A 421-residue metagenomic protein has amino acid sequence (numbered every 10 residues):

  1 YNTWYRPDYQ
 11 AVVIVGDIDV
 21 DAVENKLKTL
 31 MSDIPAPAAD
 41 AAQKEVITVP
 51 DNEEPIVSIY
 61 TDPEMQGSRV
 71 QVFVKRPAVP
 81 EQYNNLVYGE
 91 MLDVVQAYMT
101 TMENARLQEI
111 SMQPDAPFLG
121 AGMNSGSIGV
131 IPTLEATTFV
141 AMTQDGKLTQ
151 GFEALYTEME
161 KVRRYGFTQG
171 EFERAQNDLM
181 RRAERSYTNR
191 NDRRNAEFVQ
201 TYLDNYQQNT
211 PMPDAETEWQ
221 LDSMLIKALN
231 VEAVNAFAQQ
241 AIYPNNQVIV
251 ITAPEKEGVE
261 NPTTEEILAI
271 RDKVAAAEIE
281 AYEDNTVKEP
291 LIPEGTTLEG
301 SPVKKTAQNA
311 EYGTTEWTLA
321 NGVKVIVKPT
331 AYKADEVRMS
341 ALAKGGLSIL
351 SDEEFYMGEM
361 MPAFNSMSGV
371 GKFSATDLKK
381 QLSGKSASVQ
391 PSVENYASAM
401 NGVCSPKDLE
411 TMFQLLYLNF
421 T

Functional and structural regions predicted by a protein language model:
Y1, V57-Y60, S125-I128: Catalytic micro-motifs at enzyme active sites that drive phosphoryl/nucleotidyl and oxygen chemistry
Y1-Q10, D21-A22: A conserved hydrophobic secondary-structure block that centers on an alpha-helix together with its immediately flanking
Y1-Y5, Y282, Y332, Y417: Aromatic side chains
W4, L30, E158-V162, A241 (+1 more regions): Short alpha-helical functional segments enriched in proximate histidine and acidic residues
Y9-V15, Q66-V87, L107-A228, N246-P254 (+3 more regions): M16 family metallopeptidases and their MPP-like homologs
D19-Q108, M112-P114, E173-N177, R181-E184 (+1 more regions): Proteolytic maturation boundary segments
